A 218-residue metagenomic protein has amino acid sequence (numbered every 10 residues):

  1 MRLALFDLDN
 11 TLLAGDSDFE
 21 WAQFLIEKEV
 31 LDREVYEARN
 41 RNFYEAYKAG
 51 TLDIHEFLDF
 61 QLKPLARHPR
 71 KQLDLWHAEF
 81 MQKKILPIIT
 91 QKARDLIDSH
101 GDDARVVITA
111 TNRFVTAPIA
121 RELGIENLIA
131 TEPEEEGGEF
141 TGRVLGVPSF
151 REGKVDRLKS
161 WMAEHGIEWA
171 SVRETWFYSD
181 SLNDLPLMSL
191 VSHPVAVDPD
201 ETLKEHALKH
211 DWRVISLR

Functional and structural regions predicted by a protein language model:
M1, L75, Q82-R218: C-terminal cap/substrate-recognition subdomain and adjoining C-terminal extension of metal-dependent phosphatase-like
M1-L3, L8-E132, T141: Alpha-helical substrate-recognition element adjacent to the catalytic core
